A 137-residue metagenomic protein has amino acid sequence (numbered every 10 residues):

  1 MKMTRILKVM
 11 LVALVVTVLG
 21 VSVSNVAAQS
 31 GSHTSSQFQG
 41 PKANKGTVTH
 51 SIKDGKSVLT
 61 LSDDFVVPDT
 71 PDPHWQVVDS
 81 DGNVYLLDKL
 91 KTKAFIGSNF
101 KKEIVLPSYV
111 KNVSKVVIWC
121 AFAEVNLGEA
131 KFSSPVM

Functional and structural regions predicted by a protein language model:
K2-L11: Bacterial N-terminal signal peptides that target proteins for export
L11-G20: Bacterial N-terminal signal peptides
V23-D54, K89-L90, M137: Transition segment at domain starts
L59-F65: Short amphipathic, basic-aromatic surface patches that mediate peripheral association with negatively charged
H74-V78: Beta-strand signatures of extracellular beta-sandwich domains
D79-N83, F122, V136: Solvent-exposed strand-loop boundary residues in beta-sheet-rich modules
N83-K111: An anionic, turn-rich surface loop/hairpin at beta-sheet edges that serves as a generic interaction/coordination patch
L106-K131: Short, exposed beta-strand-loop hairpins at the edges of beta-sheets in extracellular/periplasmic proteins
